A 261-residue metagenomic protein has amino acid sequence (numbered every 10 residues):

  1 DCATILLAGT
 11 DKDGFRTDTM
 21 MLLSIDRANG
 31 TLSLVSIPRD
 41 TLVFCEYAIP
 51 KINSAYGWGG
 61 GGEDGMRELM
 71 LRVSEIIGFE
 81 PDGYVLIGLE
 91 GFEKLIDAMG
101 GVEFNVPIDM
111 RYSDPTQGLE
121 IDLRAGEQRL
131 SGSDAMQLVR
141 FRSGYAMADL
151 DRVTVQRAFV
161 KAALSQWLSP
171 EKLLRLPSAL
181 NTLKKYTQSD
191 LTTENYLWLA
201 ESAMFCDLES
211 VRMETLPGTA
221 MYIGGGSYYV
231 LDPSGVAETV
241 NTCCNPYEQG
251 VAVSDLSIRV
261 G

Functional and structural regions predicted by a protein language model:
D1-G261: Non-catalytic, solvent-exposed segments at the cell envelope interface
